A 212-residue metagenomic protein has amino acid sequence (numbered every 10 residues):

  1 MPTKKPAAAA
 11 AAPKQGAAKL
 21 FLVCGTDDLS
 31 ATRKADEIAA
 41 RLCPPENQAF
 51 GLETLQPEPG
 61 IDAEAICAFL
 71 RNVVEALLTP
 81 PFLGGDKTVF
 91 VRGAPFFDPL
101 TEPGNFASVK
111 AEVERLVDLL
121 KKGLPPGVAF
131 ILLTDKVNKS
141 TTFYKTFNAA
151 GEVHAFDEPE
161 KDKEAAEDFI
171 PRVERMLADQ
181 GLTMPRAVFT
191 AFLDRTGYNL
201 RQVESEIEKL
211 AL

Functional and structural regions predicted by a protein language model:
M1-L212: Conserved beta/loop motifs at nucleotide-recognition and modification sites
